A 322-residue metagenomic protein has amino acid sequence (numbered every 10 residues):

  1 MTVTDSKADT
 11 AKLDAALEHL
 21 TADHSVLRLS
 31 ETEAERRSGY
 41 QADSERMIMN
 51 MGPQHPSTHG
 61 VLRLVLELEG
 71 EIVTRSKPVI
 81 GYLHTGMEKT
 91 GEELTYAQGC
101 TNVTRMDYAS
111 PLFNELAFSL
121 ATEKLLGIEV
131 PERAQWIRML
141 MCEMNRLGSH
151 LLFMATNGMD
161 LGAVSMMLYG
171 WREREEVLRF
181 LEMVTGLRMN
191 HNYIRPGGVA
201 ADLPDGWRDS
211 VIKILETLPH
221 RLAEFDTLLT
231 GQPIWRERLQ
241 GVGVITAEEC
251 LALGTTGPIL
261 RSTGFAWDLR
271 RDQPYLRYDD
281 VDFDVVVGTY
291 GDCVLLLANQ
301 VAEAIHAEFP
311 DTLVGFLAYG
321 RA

Functional and structural regions predicted by a protein language model:
T2-A322: Metal/cofactor-centered catalytic core regions of large enzymes
